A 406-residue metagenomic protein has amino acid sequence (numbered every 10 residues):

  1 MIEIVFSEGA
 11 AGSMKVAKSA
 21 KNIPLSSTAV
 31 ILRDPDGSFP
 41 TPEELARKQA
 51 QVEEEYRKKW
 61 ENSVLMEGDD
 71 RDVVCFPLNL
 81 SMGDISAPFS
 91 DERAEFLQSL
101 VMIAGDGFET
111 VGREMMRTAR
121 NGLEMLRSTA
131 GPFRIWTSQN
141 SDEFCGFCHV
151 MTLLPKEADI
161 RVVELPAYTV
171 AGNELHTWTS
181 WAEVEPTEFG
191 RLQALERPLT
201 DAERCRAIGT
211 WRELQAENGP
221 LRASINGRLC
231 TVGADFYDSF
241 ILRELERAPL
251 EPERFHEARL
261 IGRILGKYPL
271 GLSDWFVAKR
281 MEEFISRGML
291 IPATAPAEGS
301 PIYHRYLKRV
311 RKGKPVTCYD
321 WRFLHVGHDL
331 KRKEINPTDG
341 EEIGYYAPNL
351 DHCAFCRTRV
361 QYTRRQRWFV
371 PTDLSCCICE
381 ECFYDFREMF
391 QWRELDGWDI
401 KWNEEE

Functional and structural regions predicted by a protein language model:
M1-F108: A structured, charge-rich N-terminal accessory region that forms the first stable segment of a protein and links
S99-C148: Long, hydrophobic/aromatic-enriched structural stretches that serve as scaffold segments
H176-F255: A conserved mid-domain beta-alpha-beta active-site/ligand-binding segment of alpha/beta enzyme cores
E251-K267: Short acidic, hydrophobic short linear motifs in intrinsically disordered regions
S286-G313, K401: C-terminal engagement modules used by replication, chromatin/transcription, nuclear envelope/ESCRT, and ubiquitin
G313, R332-H352, F369-T372: Short, flexible, mixed-charge glycine/proline-rich loop motifs that serve as phosphate/nucleic-acid-contacting
C353-C356, C379-C382: Short cysteine-rich clusters marking metal-coordination/redox-active sites
Y362-R365, E388-M389: Short, non-ligating residues that shape and space the ligands of small metal-coordination modules and catalytic
